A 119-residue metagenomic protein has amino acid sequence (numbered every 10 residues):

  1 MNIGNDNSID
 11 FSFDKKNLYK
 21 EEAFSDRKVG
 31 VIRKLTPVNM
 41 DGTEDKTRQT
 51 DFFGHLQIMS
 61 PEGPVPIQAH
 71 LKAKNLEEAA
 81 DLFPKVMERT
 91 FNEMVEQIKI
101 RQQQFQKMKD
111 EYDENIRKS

Functional and structural regions predicted by a protein language model:
N2-P66, I116-K118: N-terminal intrinsically disordered, cationic/polar leader segments that include organellar targeting peptides
P66-K74: Amphipathic, hydrophobic secondary-structure cores in small proteins
K74-Q97: Mixed-charge, glycine-accented linear interaction segment located at domain edges/termini
E96-S119: Short, highly charged C-terminal tails/helix-capping segments
